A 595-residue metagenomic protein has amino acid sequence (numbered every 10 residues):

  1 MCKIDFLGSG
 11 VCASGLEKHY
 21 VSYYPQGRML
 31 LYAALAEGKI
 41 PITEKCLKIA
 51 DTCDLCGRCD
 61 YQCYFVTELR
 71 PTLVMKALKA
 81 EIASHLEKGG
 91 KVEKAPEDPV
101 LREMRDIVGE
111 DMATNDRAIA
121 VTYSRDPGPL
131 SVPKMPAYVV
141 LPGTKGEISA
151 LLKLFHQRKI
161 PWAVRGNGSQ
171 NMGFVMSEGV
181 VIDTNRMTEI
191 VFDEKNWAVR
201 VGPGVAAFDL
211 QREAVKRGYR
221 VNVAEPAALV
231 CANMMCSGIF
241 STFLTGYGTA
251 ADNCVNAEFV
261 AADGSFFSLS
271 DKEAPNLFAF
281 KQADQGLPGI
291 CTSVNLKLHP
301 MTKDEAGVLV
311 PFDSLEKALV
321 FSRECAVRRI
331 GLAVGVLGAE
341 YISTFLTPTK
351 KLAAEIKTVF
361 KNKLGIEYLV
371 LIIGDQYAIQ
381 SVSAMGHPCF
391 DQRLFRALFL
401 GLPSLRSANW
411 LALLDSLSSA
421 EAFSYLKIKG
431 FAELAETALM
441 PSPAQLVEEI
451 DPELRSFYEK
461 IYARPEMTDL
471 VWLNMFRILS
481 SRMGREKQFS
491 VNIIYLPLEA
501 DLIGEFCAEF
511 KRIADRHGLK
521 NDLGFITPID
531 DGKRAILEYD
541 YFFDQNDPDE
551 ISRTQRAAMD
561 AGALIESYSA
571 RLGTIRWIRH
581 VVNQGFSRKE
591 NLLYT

Functional and structural regions predicted by a protein language model:
M1, D5-G10, T72-D111, D116-V121 (+3 more regions): Intrinsic disorder at enzyme termini
C2-I4, L55-V66, F278-N295, D530: Conserved phosphate/anionic-ligand binding catalytic regions in large, soluble enzymes, centered on
G8, G15-Y61, T67-K94: Ferredoxin-type iron-sulfur electron-transfer modules in oxidoreductases and energy-metabolism complexes
H19-G27, I160, V175-G179, D183-N185 (+1 more regions): Conserved glycine-rich FAD pyrophosphate-binding loop
V121, R125-M187: Glycine-rich N-terminal segment of FAD-binding domains in flavoprotein oxidoreductases, spanning the beta-loop-helix
E147-A150, D209, L315-F321, Y377-M385 (+2 more regions): Short, conserved charged micro-motifs
R158-G307: FAD-binding core of FAD-dependent oxidoreductases, characterized by glycine-rich FAD pyrophosphate-binding loops
G238-Y247, C254-P443: C-terminal substrate-binding/cap subdomain adjacent to the FAD-binding core in PCMH-type and related FAD-linked
